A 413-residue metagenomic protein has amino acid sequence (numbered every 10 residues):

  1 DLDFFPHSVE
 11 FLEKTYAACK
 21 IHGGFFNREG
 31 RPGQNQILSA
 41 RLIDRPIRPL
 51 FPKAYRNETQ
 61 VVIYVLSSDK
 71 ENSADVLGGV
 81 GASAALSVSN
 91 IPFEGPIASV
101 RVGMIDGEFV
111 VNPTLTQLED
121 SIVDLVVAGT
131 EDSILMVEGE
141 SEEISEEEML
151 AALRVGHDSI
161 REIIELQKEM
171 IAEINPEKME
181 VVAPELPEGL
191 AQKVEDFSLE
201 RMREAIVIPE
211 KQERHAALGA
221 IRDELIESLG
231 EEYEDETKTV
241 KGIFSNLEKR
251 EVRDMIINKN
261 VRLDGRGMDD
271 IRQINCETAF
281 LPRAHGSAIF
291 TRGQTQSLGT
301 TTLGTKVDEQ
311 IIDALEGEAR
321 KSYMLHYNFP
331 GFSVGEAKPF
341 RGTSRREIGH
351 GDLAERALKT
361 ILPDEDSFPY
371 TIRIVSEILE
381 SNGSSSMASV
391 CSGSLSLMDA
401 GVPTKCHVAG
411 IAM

Functional and structural regions predicted by a protein language model:
D1-S8, V182-G317: Extended amphipathic alpha-helical scaffolds
D1-T59, V65-N72, E131, E138 (+2 more regions): Glycine-rich, flexible beta-strand/loop modules in the N-terminal catalytic cores of phosphate-handling
F4-E10, G30-P52, R56-V62, N72-G81 (+6 more regions): Alpha/propeptide regions of enzymes that mature by internal proteolysis
K53-T59, E94-P96, I163-V181, Q212-E213 (+4 more regions): Flexible, glycine/charged-enriched surface loops at secondary-structure junctions
Y64, S99-D106, M170-E188, L218-L225 (+4 more regions): A glycine-rich phosphate-binding loop feature that marks nucleotide/adenosyl-phosphate handling sites
N72-N90, T278-T301, N382-P403: Conserved phosphate/anionic-ligand binding catalytic regions in large, soluble enzymes, centered on
N90-P209, L397-M413: Mobile "lid/hinge" segments at catalytic clefts and subdomain interfaces of large enzymes
P339-T343, G349-E355, K359-M413: Conserved structured catalytic cores and adjacent interaction surfaces of nucleotide-binding/hydrolyzing enzymes
